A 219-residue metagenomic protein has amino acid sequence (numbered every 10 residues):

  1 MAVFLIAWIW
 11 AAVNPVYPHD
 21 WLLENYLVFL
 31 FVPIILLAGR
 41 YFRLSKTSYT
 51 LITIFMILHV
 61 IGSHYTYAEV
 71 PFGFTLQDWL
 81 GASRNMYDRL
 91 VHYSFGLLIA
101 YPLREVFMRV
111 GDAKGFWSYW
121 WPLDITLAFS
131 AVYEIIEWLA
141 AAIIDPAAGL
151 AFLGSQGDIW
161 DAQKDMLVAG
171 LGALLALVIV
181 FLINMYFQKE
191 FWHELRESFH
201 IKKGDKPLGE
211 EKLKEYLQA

Functional and structural regions predicted by a protein language model:
M1-A7, T53: Alpha-helical transmembrane segments
W10-L22, P33-F42: Short, hydrophobic transmembrane alpha-helix segments
A11, I52-G62, A100-Y101, T126-E137 (+1 more regions): Alpha-helical transmembrane segments of multi-pass membrane proteins
P18-W21, F72-G73, Y87, S130 (+1 more regions): Interfacial helix-loop-helix junctions of multi-pass membrane proteins
D20-L27, S83-L103, I159-L174: Membrane-interface loop-to-helix entry segments
L30-G39, S94-G111, A142-A148, L167-I183: Membrane-interfacial alpha-helical segments at the cytosolic side of multi-pass membrane proteins
L37-T50, V110-W117: Membrane-interface helix-boundary motifs at transmembrane edges
I159-A219: Primarily interfacial, aromatic-capped hydrophobic alpha-helices that serve as membrane anchors
